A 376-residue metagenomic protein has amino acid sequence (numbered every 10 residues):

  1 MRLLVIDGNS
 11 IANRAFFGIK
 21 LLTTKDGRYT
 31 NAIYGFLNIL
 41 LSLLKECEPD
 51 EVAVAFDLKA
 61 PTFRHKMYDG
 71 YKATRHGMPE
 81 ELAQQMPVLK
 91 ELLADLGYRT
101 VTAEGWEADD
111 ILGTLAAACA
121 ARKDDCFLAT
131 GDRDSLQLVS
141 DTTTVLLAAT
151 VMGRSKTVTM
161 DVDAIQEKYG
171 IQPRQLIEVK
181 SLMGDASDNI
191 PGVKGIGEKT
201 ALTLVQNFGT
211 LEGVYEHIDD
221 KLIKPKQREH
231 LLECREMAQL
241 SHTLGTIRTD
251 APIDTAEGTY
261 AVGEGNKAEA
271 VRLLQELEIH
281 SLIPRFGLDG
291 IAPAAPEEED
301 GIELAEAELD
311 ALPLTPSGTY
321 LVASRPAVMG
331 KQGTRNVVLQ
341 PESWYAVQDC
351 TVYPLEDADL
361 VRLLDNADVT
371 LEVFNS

Functional and structural regions predicted by a protein language model:
M1-R2, D50, R122-C126, S317-G318 (+1 more regions): Short coil/turn segments at beta-strand junctions that form active-site/ligand-binding loops
M1-R99: Domain-level signal for Mg2+-assisted phosphodiester chemistry and nucleotide/NA-binding surfaces in nucleic-acid
I11-N13, A60-R64, A108, D134-Q137 (+1 more regions): Short, active-site-adjacent cap segments at secondary-structure transitions
A15-G18, R64-D69, L138-T143, V158 (+2 more regions): Short acidic, glycine/serine/threonine-rich loops at helix termini
L22-T24, A73-I253: Extended two-metal-dependent nuclease catalytic cores across DNA- and RNA-processing enzymes
F36-E48, T114-C119, E356-T370: Short, basic/hydrophobic alpha-helical segments
L44-A55, D125-L128, R133-D141, L147-A148 (+3 more regions): Structured, non-catalytic alpha/beta "coupling" segments that mediate domain-domain communication and provide generic
A256-W344, D349-T370: Long, highly charged low-complexity segments
